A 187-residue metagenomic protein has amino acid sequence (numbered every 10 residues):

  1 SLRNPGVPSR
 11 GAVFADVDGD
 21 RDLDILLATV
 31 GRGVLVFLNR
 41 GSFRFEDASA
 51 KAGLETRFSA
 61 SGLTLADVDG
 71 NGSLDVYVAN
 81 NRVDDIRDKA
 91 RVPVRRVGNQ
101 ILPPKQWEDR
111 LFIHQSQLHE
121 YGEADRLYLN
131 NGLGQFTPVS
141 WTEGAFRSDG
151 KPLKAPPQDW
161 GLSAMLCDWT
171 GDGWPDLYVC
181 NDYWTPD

Functional and structural regions predicted by a protein language model:
S1-D187: Acidic, glycine/proline-rich Ca2+-coordinating loop motifs
